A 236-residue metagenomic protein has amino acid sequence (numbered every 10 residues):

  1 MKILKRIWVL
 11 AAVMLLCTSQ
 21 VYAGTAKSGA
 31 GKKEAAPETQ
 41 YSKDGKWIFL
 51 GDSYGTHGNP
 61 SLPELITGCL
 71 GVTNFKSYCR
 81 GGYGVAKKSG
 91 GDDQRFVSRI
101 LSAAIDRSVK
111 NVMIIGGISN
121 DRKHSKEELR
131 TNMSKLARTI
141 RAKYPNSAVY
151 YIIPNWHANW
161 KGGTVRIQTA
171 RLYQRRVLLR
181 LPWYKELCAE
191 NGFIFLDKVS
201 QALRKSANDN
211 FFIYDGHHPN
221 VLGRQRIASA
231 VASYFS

Functional and structural regions predicted by a protein language model:
M1-L50, Y54-N59, E64, G68-T73 (+5 more regions): N-terminal secretory targeting modules
Y41-T131: Conserved SGNH/GDSL esterase-like catalytic core that processes O-acyl groups on lipids and polysaccharides
E64, R138, P182-K185: Active-site phosphate/pyrophosphate- and oxyanion-stabilizing loops and adjacent acidic/basic residues in soluble
I100-L101, M133-A137, L181: Generic structural signal for well-ordered alpha-helices, preferentially at hydrophobic/aromatic core positions
V112, S147-A148, I194: Proline-centered loop/turn at the N-terminus of a beta-strand
G117, Y151-P154: A cross-domain feature marking catalytic cores of carbohydrate-active enzymes and several ubiquitous metabolic/repair
S125-P145: Hydrophobic, well-structured mid-protein blocks that either form specific transmembrane helices
W156-S236: Catalytic His-Asp segment of secreted/periplasmic serine-dependent ester chemistry enzymes
